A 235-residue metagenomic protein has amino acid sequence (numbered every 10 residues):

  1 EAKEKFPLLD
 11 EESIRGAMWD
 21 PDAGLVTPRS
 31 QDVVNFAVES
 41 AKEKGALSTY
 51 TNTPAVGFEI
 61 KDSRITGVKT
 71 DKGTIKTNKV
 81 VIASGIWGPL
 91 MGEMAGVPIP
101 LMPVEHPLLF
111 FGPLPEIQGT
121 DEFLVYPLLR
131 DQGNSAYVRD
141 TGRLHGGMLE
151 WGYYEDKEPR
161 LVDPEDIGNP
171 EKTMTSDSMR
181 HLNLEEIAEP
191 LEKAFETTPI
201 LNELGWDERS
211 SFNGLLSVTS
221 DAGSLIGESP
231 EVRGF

Functional and structural regions predicted by a protein language model:
E1, V232-F235: Short, intrinsically disordered, charge-balanced linker/junction segments flanking boundaries in proteins
E1-E39, E43-K44, Y50-T51, G57-R64: Flavin (FAD/FMN) cofactor-binding and adjacent substrate-gating region of FAD-dependent oxidoreductase domains
P21, D71, G112: Conserved residues at the C-terminal ends of beta-strands
K44-G45, A95: Helix C-cap/helix->beta junction micro-motif
S48-T49, I99: Hydrophobic beta-strand scaffold residues
G57-R64, T74-R233: Active-site substrate-recognition segment that forms the wall of the catalytic cavity or substrate channel
